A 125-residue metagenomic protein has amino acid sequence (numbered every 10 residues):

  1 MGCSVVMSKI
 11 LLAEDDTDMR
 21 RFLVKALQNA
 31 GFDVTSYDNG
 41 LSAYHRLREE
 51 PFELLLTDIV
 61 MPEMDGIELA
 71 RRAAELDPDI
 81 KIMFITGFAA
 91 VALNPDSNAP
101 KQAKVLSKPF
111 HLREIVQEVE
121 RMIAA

Functional and structural regions predicted by a protein language model:
M1-L11, R113-A125: Non-catalytic signal-transmission and effector/linker regions of two-component phosphorelay proteins
E14: Conserved acidic carboxylate
D18-N29: Charged docking surfaces used in two-component/phosphorelay signaling
G31-D38, R46: Short hydrophobic/Thr-rich beta-strand motif most characteristic of the beta2 strand and flanking loop of CheY-like
N39-S42, D65-L69: Acidic catalytic/metal-coordinating carboxylates
D58: Active-site residues of response regulator receiver
M61: Receiver (REC) domain active-site loop signature in two-component systems and cognate sites in sensor histidine kinases
